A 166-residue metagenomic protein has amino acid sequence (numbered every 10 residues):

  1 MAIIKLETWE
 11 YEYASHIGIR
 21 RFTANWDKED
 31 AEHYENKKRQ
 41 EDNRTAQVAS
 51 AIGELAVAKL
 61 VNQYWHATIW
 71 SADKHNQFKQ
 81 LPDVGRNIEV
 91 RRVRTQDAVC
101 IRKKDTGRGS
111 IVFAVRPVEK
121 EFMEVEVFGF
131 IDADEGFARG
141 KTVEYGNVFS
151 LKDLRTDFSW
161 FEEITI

Functional and structural regions predicted by a protein language model:
M1-V84, R91-I166: Nucleic-acid endonuclease domains
